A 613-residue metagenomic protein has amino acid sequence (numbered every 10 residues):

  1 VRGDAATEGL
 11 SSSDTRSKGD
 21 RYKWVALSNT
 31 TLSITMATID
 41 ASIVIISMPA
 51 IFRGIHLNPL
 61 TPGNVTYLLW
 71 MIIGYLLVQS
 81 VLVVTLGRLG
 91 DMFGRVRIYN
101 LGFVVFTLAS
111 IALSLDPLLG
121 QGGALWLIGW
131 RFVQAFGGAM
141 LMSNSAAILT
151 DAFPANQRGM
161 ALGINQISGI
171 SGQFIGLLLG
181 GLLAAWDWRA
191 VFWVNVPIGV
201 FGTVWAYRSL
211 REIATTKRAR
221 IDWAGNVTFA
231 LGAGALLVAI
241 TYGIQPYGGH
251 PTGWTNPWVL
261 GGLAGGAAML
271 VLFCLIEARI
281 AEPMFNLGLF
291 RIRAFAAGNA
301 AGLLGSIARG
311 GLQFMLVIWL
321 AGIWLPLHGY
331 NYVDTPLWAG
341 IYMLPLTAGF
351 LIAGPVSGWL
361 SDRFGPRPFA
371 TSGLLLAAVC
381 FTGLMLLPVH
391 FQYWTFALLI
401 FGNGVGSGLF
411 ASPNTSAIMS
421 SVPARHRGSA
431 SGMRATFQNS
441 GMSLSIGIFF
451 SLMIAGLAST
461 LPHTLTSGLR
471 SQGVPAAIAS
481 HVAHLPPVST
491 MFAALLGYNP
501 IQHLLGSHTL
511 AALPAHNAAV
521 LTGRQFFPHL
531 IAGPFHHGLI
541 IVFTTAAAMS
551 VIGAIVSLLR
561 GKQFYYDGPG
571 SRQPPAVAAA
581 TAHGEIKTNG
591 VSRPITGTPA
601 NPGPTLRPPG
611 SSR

Functional and structural regions predicted by a protein language model:
V1-T38, A294, D362, L374 (+2 more regions): Transmembrane-helix exit segments and adjacent C-terminal regions of multi-pass membrane proteins
R2-Y207, V356-G358, F364, T382-M385: Transmembrane-helix bundle of Major Facilitator Superfamily
L27-H56, L60-L76, A224, T255-G261 (+4 more regions): Transmembrane core module of solute transporters
A37, I72-Y75, Q79, Q134-A135 (+10 more regions): Structural signature of transmembrane alpha-helices in multi-pass secondary transporters
I51-F52, L89-G90, L179-A185, I240 (+5 more regions): Interfacial helix-cap and linker-helix signal at transmembrane-aqueous boundaries of multi-pass secondary transporters
L82, G94-V105, P117-W126, F132 (+6 more regions): C-terminal module of multi-pass small-molecule transporters
V105-D116, G137, I198-W205, G232 (+8 more regions): Transmembrane-helix signature of multi-pass solute transporters
W186-G302, A308, P608-R613: Hydrophobic transmembrane-helix bundles of small-molecule transporters
